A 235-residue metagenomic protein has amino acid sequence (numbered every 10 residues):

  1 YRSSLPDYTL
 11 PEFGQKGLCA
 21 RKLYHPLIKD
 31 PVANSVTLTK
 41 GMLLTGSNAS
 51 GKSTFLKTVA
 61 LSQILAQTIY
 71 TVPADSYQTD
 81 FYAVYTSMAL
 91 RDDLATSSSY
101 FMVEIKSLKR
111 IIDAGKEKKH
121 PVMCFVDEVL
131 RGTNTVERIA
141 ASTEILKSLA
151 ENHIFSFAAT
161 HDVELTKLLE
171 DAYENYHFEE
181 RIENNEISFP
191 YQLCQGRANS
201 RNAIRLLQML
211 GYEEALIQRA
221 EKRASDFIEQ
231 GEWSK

Functional and structural regions predicted by a protein language model:
Y1-P6: Transmembrane helical bundles of ABC transporter permease domains
D7, P11-K235: ATPase nucleotide-binding head domains, primarily ABC-like/P-loop NTPase cores
